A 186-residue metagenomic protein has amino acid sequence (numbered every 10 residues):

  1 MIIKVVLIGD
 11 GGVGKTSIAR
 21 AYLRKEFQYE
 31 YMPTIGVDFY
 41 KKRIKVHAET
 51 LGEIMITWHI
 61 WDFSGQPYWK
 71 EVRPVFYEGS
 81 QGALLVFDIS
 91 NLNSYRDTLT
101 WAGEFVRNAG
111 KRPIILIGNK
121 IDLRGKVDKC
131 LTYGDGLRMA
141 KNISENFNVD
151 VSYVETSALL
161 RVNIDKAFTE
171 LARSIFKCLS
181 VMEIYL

Functional and structural regions predicted by a protein language model:
M1-I8, S17-K25, K41-L186: Ras-like small GTPase catalytic G-domain
G11: Walker A/P-loop nucleotide-binding motif
G14: Conserved glycine(s) of the Walker
R24-M32: Post-Walker A helix-loop "phosphate-sensing" segment adjacent to the P-loop in P-loop NTPases
I35-G36: ATP-binding glycine-rich phosphate-binding loop
